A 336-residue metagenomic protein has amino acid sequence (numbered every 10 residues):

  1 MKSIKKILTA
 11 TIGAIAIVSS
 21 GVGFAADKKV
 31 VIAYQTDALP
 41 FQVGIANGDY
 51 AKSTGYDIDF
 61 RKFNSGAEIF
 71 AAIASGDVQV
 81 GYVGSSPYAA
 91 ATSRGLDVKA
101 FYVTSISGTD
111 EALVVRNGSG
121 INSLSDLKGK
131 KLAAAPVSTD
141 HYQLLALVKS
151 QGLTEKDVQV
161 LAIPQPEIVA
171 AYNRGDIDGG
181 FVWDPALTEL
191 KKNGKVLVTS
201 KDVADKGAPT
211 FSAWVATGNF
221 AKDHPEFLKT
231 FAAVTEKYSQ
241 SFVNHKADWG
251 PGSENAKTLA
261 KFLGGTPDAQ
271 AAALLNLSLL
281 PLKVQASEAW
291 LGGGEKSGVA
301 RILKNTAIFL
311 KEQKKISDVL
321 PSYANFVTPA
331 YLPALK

Functional and structural regions predicted by a protein language model:
M1-T11: Bacterial N-terminal signal peptides that target proteins for export
A10-S19: Bacterial N-terminal signal peptides
S19-A26: Sec/Tat signal peptide C-region and signal peptidase I cleavage site
A26-T154, Q159-E167, A171, D178-D184 (+1 more regions): Short, glycine-/small- and polar/acidic-enriched structural segments that line small-molecule recognition paths
T54, D77, Y82, T92 (+9 more regions): Sec/Tat-exported extracytoplasmic proteins
S86, E167-G264: Pocket-lining segment of extracytoplasmic ligand-binding domains
K222-K315: Secondary-structure end/capping motifs
T306-K336: Hinge/cleft segment of the Venus flytrap/periplasmic-binding protein
